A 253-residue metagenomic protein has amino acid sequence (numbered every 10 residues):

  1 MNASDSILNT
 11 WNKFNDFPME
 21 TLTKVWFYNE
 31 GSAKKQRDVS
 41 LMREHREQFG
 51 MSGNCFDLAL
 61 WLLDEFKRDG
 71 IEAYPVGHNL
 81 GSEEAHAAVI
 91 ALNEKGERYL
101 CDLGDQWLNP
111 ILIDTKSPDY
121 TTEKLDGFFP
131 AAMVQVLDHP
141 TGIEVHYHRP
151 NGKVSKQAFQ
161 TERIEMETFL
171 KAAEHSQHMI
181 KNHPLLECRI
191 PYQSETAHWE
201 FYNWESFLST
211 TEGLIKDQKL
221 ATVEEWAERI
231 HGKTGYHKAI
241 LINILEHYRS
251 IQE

Functional and structural regions predicted by a protein language model:
M1-K13, R46-E47, L63-E72, D126 (+1 more regions): N-terminal accessory/pre-domain segments preceding catalytic cores
M1-M51: Secondary-structure boundary elements
W26-G31, I113-T115, I242: Generic alpha-helix signal with a bias toward terminal, lower-confidence helices and secondary-structure junctions
N29-E30, Q36-F49, L80-V89, R98-C101 (+1 more regions): N-terminal short leaders/motifs
S32-Q36, G77, A88, L245-E253: Charge-rich, low-complexity amphipathic helices in intrinsically disordered tails/linkers adjacent to domains
K34, V89, I113-K116, Q160 (+1 more regions): Surface-exposed beta-strand edges and their flanking turn/coil or helix-capping segments
L60-P130, Q135: Hydrophobic/aromatic-rich core segments of domains that either
